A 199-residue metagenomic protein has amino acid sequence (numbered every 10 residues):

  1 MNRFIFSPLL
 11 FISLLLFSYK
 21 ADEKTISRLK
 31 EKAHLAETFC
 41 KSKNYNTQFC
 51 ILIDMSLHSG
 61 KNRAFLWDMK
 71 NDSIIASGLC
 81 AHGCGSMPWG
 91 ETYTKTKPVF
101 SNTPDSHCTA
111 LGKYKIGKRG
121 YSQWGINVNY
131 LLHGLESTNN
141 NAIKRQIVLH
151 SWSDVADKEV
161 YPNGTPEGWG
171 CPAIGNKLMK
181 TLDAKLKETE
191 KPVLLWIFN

Functional and structural regions predicted by a protein language model:
N2, P8-K24: Bacterial Sec-dependent signal peptides at the C-terminal "C-region" and cleavage site
A21-W169, N176-T189, V193-L194, N199: Cell wall/extracellular polymer interaction/catalysis modules
